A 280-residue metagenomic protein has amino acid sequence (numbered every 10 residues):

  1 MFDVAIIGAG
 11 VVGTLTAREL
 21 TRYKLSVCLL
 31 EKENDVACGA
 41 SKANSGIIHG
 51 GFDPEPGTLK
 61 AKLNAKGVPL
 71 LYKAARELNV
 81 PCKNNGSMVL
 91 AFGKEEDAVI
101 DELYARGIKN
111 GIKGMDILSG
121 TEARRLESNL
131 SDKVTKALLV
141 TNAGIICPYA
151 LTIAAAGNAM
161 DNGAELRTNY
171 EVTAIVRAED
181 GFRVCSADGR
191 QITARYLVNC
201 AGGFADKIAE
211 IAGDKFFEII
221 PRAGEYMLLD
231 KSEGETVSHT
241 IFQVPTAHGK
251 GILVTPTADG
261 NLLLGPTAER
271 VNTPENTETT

Functional and structural regions predicted by a protein language model:
F2-L29: N-terminal Rossmann-like FAD-binding beta1-loop-alpha1 element of flavoenzymes
A5-I7, I192-F204: Short hydrophobic core segments
V12, D35, F204: Conserved Rossmann-like nucleotide-cofactor binding loop
R18-E19, P69, L78-K83, N199-T280: Active-site substrate-recognition segment that forms the wall of the catalytic cavity or substrate channel
T21-A43: Glycine-rich FAD pyrophosphate-binding loop
G46-L126, G251-I252: Dinucleotide-binding Rossmann-like beta1-alpha1 core, especially the glycine-rich loop that anchors the ADP
P56-A65, L90-V99, L138-G157, R167 (+1 more regions): Short beta-strand to alpha-helix junction loop
L138-Y196: Helical element adjacent to the flavin cofactor pocket in flavoenzyme catalytic cores
